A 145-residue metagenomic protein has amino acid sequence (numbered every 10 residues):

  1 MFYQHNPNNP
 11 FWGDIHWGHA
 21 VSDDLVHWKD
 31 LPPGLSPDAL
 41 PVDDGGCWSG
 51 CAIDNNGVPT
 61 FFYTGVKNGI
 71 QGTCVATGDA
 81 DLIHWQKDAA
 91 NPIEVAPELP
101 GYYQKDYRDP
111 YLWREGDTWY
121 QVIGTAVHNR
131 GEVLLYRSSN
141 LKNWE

Functional and structural regions predicted by a protein language model:
M1-E145: Carbohydrate-active catalytic/glycan-binding domains of CAZyme proteins, especially the secreted or lumenal ectodomains
